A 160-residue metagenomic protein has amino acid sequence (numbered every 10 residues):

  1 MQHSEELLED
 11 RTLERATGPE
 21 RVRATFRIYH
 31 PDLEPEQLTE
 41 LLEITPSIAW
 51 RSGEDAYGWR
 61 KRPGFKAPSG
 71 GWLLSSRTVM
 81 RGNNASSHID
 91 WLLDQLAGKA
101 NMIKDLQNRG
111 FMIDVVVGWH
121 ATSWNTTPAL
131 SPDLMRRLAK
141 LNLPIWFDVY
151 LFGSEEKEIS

Functional and structural regions predicted by a protein language model:
M1-S160: Acidic (Asp/Glu-rich) sequence patches and key acidic residues that form negatively charged surfaces used
